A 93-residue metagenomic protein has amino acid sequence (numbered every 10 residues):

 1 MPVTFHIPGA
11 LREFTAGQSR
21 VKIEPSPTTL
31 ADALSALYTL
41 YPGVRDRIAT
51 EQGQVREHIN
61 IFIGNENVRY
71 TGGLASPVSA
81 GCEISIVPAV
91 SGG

Functional and structural regions predicted by a protein language model:
M1-G92: Ubiquitin-like/PB1-type beta-grasp interaction modules and other compact soluble beta-rich domains
